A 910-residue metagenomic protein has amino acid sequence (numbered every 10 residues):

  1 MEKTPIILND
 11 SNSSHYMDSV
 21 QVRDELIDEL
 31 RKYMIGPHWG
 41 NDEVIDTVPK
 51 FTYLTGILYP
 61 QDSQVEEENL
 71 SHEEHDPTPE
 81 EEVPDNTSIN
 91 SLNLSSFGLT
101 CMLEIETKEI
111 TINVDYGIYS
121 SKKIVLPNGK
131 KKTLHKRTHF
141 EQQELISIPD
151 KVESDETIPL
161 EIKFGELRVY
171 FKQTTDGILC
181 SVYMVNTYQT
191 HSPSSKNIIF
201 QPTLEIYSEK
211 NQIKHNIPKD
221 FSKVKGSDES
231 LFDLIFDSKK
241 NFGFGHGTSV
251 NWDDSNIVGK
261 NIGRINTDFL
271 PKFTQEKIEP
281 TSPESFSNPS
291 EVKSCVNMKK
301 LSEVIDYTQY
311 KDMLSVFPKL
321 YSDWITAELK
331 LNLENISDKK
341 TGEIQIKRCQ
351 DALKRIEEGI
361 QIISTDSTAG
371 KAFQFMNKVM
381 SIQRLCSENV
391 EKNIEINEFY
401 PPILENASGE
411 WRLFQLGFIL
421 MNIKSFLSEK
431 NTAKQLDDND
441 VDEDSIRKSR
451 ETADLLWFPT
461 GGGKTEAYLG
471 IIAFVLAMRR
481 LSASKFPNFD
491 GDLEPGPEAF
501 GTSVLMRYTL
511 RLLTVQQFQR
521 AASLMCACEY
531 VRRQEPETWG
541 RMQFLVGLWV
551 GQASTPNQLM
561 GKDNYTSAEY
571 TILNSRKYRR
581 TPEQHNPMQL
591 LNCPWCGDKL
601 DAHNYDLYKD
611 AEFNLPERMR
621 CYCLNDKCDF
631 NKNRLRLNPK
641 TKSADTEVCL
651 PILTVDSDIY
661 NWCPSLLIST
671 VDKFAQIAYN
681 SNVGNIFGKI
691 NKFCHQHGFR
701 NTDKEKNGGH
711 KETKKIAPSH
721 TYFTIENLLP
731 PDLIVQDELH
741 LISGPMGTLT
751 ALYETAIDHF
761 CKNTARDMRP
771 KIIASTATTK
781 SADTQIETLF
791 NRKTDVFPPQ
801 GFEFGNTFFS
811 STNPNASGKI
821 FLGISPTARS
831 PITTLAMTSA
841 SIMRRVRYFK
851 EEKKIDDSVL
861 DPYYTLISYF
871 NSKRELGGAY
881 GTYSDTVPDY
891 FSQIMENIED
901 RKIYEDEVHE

Functional and structural regions predicted by a protein language model:
M1-E303: Long, charged/polar, low-complexity intrinsically disordered N-terminal extensions that precede catalytic
H75, I89, G117-Y119, K123-H139 (+5 more regions): Low-complexity, highly charged intrinsically disordered N-terminal segments that act as targeting/localization
K354, Q361-G370, Q374-Q415, N422 (+12 more regions): Conserved C-terminal RecA-like helicase domain
E451-A453, V475-Q519, Y530-E535, G540-M542 (+4 more regions): Conserved SF1/SF2 helicase motif Ia
L456-T465, L510-L512, E738-M746, A756-L789 (+1 more regions): Conserved helicase ATPase motor motifs in RecA-like P-loop NTPase domains
E498-C526, G547-S554, S669-Y679, A777-D783 (+2 more regions): Conserved Walker A/P-loop ATP-binding site and its immediately adjacent core in helicase/helicase-like ATPase domains
Q552-A553, Q558-L591, P770, K780-D783 (+2 more regions): Conserved interdomain linker/interface between the two RecA-like ATPase lobes of SF2 helicase motors
P664, D672, I686-G708, T724-K762: SF2 helicase catalytic motif II
